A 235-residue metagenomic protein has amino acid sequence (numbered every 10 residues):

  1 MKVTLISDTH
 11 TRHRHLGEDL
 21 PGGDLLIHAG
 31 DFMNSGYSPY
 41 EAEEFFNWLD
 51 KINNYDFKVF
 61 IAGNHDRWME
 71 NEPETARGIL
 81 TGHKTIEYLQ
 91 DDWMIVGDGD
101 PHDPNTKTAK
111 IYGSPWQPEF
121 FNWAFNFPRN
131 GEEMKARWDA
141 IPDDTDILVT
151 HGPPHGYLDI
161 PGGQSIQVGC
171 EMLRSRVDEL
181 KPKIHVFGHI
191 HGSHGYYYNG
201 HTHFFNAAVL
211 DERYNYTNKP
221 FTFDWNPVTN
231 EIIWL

Functional and structural regions predicted by a protein language model:
M1-V3: Extreme N-terminal starter segment of soluble prokaryotic enzymes
L5-S7, L26-D31, F57-N64, L89-D91 (+3 more regions): Active-site neighborhood of phospho(di)ester-bond hydrolases with catalytic His/Asp-centered motifs
I6, T11-G99: Core catalytic region of metal-dependent phosphoesterases/phosphodiesterases, especially metallo-beta-lactamase-like
H10-T11, M33, H65-R67, W116-E119 (+3 more regions): Short, solvent-exposed loop/turn segments at secondary-structure junctions
M33, S38-E41, F120, D144-K183: Active-site-proximal segments of metal-dependent phosphoesterases and phosphodiesterases across multiple
M94-D100, N105, S175-L180, I184 (+1 more regions): Binuclear metal-dependent phosphoesterase catalytic core
K107-I147, S165-E171: Binuclear metal-dependent hydrolase catalytic cores centered on His/Asp/Glu-rich metal-binding motifs
